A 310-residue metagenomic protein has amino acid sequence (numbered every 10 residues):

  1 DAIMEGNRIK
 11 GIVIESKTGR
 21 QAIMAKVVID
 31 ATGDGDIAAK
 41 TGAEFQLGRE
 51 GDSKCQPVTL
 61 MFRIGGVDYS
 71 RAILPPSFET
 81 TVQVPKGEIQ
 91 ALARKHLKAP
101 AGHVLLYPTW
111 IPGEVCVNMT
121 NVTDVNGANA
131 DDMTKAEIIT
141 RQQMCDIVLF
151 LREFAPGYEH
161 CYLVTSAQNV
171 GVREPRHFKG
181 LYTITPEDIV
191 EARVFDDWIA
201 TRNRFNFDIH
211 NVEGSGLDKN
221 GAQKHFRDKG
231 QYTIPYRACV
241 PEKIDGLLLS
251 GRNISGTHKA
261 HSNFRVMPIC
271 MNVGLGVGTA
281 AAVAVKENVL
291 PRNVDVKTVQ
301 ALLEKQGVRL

Functional and structural regions predicted by a protein language model:
D1: Conserved SAM/SAH-binding loop
M4-G11, E15-V27, A31-L310: Flavin (FAD/FMN)-binding glycine-rich loop and adjacent Rossmann-like elements that form
